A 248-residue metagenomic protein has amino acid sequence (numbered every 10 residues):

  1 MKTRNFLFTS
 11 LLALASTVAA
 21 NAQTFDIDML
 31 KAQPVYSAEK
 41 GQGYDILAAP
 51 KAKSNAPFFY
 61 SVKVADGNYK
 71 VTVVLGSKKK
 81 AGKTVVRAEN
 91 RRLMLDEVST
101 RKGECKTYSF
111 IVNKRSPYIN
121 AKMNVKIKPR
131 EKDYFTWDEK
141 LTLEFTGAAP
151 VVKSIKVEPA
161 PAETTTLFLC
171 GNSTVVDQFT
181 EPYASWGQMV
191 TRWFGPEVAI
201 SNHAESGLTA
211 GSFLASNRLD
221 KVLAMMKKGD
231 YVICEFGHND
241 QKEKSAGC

Functional and structural regions predicted by a protein language model:
T9-T17: Bacterial N-terminal signal peptides
Q23-N55, D138, A149-P159, T165-T166 (+1 more regions): Low-complexity, Gly/Ser/Thr/Pro- and Asn/Asp-enriched, turn/coil-prone segments that serve as flexible N-terminal
K53-G67: Short beta-strands within extracellular/lumenal beta-sheet-rich domains
G67-V74: A short tyrosine-centered beta-strand micro-motif
L75-L95: Short, surface-exposed beta-strand/strand-loop-strand elements in extracellular ectodomains
D96-I127: Extracellular carbohydrate recognition and processing domains and analogous Trp-centered ligand-binding platforms
L143, A149-E205, L219-V232: Serine-esterase "nucleophile elbow" of acetyl-processing enzymes
L214-C248: Oxyanion-hole/transition-state-stabilizing segment in secreted/luminal serine hydrolases and related acyltransferases
